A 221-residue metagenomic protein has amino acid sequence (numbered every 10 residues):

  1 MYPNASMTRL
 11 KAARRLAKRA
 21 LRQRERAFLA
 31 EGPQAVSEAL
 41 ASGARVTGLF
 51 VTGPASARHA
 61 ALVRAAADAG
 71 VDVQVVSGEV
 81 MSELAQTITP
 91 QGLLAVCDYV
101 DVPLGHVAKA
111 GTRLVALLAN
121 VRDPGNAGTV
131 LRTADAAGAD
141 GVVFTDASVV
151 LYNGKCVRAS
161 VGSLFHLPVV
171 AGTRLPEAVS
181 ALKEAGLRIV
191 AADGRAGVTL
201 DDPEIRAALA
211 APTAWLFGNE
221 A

Functional and structural regions predicted by a protein language model:
M1-I88: N-terminal positively charged helical leader segments and presequences
R24, R45, V71, P90-Q91 (+3 more regions): Short coil/turn connectors at secondary-structure junctions
Q34, A41, E79, D101-G197: RNA substrate-binding interface of SAM-dependent RNA methyltransferases
P54, D146-V149, E220-A221: Short, ordered loop/turn segments at secondary-structure junctions
A95: Glycine-rich phosphate-binding loops that contact phosphosugars or nucleotide phosphates
V190-A221: Active-site/ligand-binding-proximal alpha/beta "capping" segment
